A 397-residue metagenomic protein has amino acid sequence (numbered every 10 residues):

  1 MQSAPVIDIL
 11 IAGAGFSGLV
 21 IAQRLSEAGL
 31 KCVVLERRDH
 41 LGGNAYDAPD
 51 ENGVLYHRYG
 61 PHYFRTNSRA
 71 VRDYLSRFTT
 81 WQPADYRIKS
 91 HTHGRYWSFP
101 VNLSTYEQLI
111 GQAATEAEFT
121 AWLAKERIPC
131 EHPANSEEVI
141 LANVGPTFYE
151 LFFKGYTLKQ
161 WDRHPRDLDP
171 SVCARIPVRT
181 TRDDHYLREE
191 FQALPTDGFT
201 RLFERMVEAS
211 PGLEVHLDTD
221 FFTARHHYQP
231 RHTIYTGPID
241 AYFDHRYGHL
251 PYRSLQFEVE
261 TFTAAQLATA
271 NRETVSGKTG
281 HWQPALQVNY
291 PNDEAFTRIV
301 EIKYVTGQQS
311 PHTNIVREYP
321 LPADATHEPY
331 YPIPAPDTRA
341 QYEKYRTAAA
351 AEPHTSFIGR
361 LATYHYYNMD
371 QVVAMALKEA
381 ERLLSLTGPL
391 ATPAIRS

Functional and structural regions predicted by a protein language model:
I7, G29, S210, Q229-R231 (+1 more regions): Short, well-ordered alpha-helix to beta-strand connector turns
I7-V34: N-terminal Rossmann-like FAD-binding beta1-loop-alpha1 element of flavoenzymes
S26-E51: Glycine-rich FAD pyrophosphate-binding loop
K31, L55, T80, L213-E214: Conserved beta-strand segments of alpha/beta enzyme cores
N52-E126: Dinucleotide-binding Rossmann-like beta1-alpha1 core, especially the glycine-rich loop that anchors the ADP
H93-W97, L103-H232, T236, A241-F243: Active-site/ligand-binding neighborhood in enzyme catalytic cores
R231, A241-P393: C-terminal segments that line or cap access tunnels to active or ligand-binding sites in enzymes and enzyme-associated
